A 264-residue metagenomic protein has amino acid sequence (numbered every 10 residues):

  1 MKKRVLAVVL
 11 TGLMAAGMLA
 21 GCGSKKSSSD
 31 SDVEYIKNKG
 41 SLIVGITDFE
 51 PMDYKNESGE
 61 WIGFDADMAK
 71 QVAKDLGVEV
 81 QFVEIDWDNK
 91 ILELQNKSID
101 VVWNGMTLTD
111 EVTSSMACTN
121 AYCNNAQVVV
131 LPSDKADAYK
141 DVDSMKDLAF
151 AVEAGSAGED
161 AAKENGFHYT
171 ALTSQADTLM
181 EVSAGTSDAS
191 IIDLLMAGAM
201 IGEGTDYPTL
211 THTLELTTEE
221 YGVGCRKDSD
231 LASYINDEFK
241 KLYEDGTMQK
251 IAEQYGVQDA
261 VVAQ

Functional and structural regions predicted by a protein language model:
M1-K39, V262-Q264: Short, low-complexity disordered leader/linker segments with a strong preference for bacterial N-terminal type II
G23-K25, A66-D75, S133, A154-S156 (+1 more regions): Extended ligand-binding regions for polar small-molecule ligands
S27-G105: Extracytoplasmic small-molecule ligand-binding "clamshell" domains of the periplasmic binding protein/Venus flytrap
L42-I43, G77-E79, N96-N104, L148 (+2 more regions): Alpha-to-beta junction loops
I43, D48-P51, W61-K74, A126-L179 (+1 more regions): Bilobed "Venus flytrap"/periplasmic-binding protein-like clamshell domains and structurally analogous long
K70, K74, E79-S144, T209 (+1 more regions): Acidic, polar ligand-binding/catalytic clefts
F82-L94, D137, A154-S156, T170-A184 (+1 more regions): Short helix-initiation/N-cap motifs at beta->coil->alpha
N124-L131, L194, G198-K240, Q258-Q264: Periplasmic-binding protein-like
